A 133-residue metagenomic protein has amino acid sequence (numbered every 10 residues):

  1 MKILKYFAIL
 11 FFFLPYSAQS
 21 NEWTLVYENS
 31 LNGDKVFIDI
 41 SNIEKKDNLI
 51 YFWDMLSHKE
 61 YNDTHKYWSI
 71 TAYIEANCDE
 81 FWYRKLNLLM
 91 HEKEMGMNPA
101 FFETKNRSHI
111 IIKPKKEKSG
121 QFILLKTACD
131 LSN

Functional and structural regions predicted by a protein language model:
L4-A18: Sec-dependent N-terminal signal peptides
Q19-A72, N77-N133: N-terminal secretory-pathway/extracellular module detecting exported/lumenal segments and adjacent signal-anchor/first
